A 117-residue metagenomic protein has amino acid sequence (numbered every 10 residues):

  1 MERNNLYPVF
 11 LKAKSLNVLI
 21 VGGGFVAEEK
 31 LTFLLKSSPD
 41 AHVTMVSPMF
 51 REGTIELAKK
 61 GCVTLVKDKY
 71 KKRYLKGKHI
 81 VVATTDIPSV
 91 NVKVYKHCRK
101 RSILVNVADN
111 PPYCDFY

Functional and structural regions predicted by a protein language model:
M1-A13, Y117: A short, basic/flexible loop-to-alpha-helix module at the beginning of a structural domain
V9-T32: Glycine-rich adenosine-cofactor-binding loop
N17, H79-I80: Structural motif
E29, S37-L57: NAD(P)-binding Rossmann-fold cofactor-contacting core
S47, L65-K69, D109: Short loop/edge segments at beta-strand edges and connector loops that shape dinucleotide/nucleotide cofactor-binding
K59-K76: Glycine-rich, highly charged phosphate/nucleotide-binding loops
K69, T85-D86: Short glycine-/small-residue-rich Rossmann-like dinucleotide-binding loops
I80-T85, N91-F116: ADP-ribose/adenylate-binding Rossmann-like module
